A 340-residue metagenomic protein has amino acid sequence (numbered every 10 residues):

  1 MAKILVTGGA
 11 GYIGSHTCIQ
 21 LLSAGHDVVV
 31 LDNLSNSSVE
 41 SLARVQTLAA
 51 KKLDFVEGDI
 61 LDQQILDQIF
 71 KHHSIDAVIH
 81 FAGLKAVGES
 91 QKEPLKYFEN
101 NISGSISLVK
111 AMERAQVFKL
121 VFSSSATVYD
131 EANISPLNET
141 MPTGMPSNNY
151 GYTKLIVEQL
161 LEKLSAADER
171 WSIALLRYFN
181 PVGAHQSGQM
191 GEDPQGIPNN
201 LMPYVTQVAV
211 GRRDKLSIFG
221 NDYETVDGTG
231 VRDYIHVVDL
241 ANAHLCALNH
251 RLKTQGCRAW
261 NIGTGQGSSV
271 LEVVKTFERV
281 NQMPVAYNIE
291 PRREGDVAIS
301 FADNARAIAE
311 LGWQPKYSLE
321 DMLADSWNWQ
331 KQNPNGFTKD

Functional and structural regions predicted by a protein language model:
M1-A184: N-terminal Rossmann-like NAD(P)+-binding domain of SDR-like oxidoreductases, especially those catalyzing
G8, V56, Q68, H80 (+9 more regions): Short, flexible active-site loop motifs that bind/organize anionic cofactors or intermediates
L61, K85, Y97, I197 (+3 more regions): Glycosyltransferase donor-binding loop in the core domain
F98, S147-L155, G191, Q195-N199 (+2 more regions): Short-chain dehydrogenase/reductase
G183-H185, D222-Y223: Short, basic/glycine-rich phosphate-binding loops at helix/coil junctions that contact nucleotide phosphates
S187-Q189: Catalytic core of nucleotidyl cyclases, primarily class III adenylyl/guanylyl cyclases
M202-D340: C-terminal substrate-binding subdomain of Rossmann-fold SDR/epimerase-dehydratase oxidoreductases
